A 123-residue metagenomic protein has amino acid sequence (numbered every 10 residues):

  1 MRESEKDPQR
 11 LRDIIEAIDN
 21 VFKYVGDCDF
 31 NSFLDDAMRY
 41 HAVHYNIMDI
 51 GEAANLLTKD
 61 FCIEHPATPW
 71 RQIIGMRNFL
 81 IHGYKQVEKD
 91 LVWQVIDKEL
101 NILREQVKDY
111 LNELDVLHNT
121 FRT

Functional and structural regions predicted by a protein language model:
M1-T123: Solvent-exposed interaction patches of small proteins and small membrane subunits
